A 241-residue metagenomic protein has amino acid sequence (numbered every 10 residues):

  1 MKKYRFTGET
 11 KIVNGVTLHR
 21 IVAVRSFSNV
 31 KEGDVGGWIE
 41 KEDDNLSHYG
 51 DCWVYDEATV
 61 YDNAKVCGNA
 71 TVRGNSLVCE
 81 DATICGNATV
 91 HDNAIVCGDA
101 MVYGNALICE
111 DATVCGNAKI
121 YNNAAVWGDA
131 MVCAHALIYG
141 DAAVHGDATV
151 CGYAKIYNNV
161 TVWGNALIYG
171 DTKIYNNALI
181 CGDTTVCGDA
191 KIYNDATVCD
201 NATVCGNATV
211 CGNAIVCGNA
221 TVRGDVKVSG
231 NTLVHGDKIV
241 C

Functional and structural regions predicted by a protein language model:
M1-Y49: Terminal amphipathic alpha-helical/low-complexity segments used for targeting or macromolecular assembly
Y55-L233: Thr-biased low-complexity repeat/linker tracts and other Thr-enriched repetitive architectures
N231-C241: Intrinsically disordered, low-complexity terminal regions
